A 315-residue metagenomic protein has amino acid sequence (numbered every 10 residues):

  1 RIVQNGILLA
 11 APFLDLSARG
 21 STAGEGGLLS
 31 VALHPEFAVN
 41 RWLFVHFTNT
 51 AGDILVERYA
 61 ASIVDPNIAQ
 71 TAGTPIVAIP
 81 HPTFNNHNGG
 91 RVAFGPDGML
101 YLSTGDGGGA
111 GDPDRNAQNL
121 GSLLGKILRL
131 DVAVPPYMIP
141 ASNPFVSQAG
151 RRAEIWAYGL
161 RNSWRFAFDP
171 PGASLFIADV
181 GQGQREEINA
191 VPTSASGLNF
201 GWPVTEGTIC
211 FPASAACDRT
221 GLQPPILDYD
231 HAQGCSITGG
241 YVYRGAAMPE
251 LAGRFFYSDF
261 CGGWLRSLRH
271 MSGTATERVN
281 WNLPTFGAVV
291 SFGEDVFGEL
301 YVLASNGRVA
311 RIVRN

Functional and structural regions predicted by a protein language model:
R1-G111, R165-R185, L198, Q233-M271 (+1 more regions): Acidic, Gly/Ser/Thr-rich repeat motifs that build Ca2+-stabilized beta-propeller blades
I2-T22, Y59-T83, S122-N162, A215-Q233 (+1 more regions): Blade-edge beta-strand/turn elements of extracellular beta-propeller and related beta-sheet repeat scaffolds
F94, Y158, E294: Conserved strand-loop elements at the edges of beta-sheets that form or border functional pockets
A110-S122, M138: Acidic/polar, solvent-exposed loop segments in beta-strand-rich repeat domains
A117-L130, E154-E187, V191-P192: Extracytoplasmic, non-cytosolic globular domains
P136-A141, L175-A178, G197-V204: Acidic/polar loop patches that form or flank catalytic/metal-binding clefts of enzymes that bind anionic ligands
P192-T220: Mobile, glycine-enriched helix-loop/loop "lid" segments at the mouths of ligand-binding/catalytic clefts that gate
G287-S291: Repeated scaffold domains used in trafficking and secretory/extracellular systems, primarily beta-propellers
